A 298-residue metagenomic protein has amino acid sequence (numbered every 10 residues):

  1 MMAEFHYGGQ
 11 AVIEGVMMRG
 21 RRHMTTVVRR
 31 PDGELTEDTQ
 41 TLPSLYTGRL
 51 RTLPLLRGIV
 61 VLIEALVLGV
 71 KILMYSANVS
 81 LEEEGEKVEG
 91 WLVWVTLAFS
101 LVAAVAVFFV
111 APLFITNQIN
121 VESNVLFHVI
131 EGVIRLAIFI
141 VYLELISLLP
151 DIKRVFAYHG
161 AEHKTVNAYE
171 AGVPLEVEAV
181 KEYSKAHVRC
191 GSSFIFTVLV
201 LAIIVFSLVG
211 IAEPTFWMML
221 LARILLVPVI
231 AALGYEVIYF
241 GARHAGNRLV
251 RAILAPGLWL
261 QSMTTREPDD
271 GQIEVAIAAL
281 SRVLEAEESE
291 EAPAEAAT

Functional and structural regions predicted by a protein language model:
M1-M74: Divalent-cation
A3-M18, T26, D32, V129-I134 (+3 more regions): Polar-ligand-bearing catalytic/cofactor-coordination segments of membrane-embedded or membrane-tethered inner-membrane
P43, R49, L62, L66-W91 (+6 more regions): Multi-pass alpha-helical transmembrane bundle typical of ion/small-solute transporters and intramembrane aspartyl
P54-S80, F240, H244-M263: A transmembrane-helix-recognition feature enriched in membrane-embedded lipid enzymes and envelope glyco-/phospholipid
K71-V79, S100-S123, V198-A222, P228-A231 (+1 more regions): Juxtamembrane "helix exit" motif at the C-terminal ends of alpha-helical transmembrane segments in multi-pass membrane
A77-S123, F127-L149: Hydrophobic alpha-helical segments characteristic of transmembrane helices in integral membrane transporters
S80-K87, F114-I130, G210-L221, F240-R251 (+1 more regions): Membrane interface segments of multi-pass transport proteins and intramembrane proteases
L97, L101, F127, E131 (+10 more regions): Alpha-helical transmembrane segments of multi-pass membrane proteins, especially transporters and channels
